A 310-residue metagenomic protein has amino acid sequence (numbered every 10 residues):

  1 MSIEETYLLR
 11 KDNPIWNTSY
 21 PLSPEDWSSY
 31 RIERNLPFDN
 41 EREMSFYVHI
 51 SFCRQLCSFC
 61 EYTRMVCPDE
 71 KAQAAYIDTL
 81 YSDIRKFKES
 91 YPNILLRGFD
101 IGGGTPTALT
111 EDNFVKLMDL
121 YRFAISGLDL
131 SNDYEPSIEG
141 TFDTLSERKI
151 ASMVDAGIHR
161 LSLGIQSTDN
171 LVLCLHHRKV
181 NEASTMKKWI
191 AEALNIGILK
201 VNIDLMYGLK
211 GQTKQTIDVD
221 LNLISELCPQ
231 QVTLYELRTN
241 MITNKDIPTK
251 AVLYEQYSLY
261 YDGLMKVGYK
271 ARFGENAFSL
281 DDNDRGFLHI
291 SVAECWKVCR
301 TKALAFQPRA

Functional and structural regions predicted by a protein language model:
M1-S45, Q55: Flexible, acidic/Gly-rich N-terminal and inter-domain linker regions that tether and position cofactor-handling modules
F38-N40, S51, N93, L130: Short, flexible hinge/linker loops that cap or flank conserved catalytic cores
N40-I77, C174: Canonical Radical SAM [4Fe-4S] cluster-binding loop centered on the CxxxCxxC motif and its immediate flanking residues
R42-F46, R97, Y134, R300-K302: A generic secondary-structure signal marking the coil-to-beta-strand transition
Y47-H49, S162, T233, A305: Structured core elements
H49, N113, I165, C295-W296: Secondary-structure capping and boundary motifs in well-ordered enzyme cores
M65-S90, L96-D262: Conserved non-cysteine loop/helix-boundary elements of the Radical SAM core domain that shape
R238, I247-A310: A C-terminal junction/extension of Radical SAM enzymes
